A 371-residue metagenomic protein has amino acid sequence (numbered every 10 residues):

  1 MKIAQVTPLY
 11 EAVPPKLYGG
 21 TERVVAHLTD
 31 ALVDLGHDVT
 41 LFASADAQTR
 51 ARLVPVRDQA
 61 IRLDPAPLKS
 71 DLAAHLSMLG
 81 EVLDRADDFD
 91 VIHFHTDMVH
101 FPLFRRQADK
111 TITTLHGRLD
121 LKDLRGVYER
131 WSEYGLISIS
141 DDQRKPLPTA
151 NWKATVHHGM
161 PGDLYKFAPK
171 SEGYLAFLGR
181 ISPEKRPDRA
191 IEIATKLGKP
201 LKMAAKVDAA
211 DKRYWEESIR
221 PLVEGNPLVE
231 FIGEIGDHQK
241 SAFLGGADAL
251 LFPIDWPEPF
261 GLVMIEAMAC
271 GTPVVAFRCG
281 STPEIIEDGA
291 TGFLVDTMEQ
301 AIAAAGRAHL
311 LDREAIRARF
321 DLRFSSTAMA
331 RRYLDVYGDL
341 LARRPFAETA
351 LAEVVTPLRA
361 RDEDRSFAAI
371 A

Functional and structural regions predicted by a protein language model:
M1-A371: Catalytic cores of nucleotide-sugar-dependent glycosyltransferases that transfer UDP/GDP/TDP-activated
